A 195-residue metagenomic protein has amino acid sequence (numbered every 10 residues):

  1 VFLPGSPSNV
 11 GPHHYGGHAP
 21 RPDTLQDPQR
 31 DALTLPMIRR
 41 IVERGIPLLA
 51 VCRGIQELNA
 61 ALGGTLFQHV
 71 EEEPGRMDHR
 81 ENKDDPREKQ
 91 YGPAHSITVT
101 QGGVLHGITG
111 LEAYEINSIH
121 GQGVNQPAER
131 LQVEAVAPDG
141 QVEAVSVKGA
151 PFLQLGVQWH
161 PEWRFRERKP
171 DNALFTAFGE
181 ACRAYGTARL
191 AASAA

Functional and structural regions predicted by a protein language model:
F2-L3, Q26-I46, E71-G75, E81-A195: Amide-donor transfer/coupling interface in amidating biosynthetic enzymes
L3, R39-T65: Catalytic nucleophile loop
P7-A19: Short, flexible, mixed-charge acidic loops at enzyme active sites
N9-V10, Q56-L58, G123: Short, active-site-adjacent cap segments at secondary-structure transitions
G11-H14, N59-A61, V145: Short glycine-/acidic-enriched loop or helix-start segments at secondary-structure transitions that form or flank
G16-P20, R80-D84: Acidic/polar short surface loop at catalytic or gating sites that assists cofactor/ion binding and chemistry
P20-Q26: Glycine-rich tight-turn/loop motif centered on a GG-T
Q68: Class I SAM-dependent methyltransferase SAM-binding "motif I" and its flanking Rossmann-like core
